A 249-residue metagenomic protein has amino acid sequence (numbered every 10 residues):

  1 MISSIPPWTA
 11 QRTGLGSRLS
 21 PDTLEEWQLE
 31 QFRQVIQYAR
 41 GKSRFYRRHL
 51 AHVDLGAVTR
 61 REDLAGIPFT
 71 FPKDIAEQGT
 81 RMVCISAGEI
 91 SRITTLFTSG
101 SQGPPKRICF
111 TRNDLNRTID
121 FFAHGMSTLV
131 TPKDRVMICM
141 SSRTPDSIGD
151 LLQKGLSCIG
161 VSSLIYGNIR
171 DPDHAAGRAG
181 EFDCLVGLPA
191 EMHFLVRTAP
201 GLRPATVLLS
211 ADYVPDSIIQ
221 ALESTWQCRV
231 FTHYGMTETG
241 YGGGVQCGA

Functional and structural regions predicted by a protein language model:
M1-F97, G103-R117, H124: Nucleotide 5′-phosphate-binding alpha/beta core
I2-E30, Q34-Q37, I159-A249: Active-site glycine/GP-rich loop and adjacent strand/helix microenvironment that borders small-molecule binding pockets
G41, H52, T128, C158 (+1 more regions): Residues at alpha-helix termini
G88-P104, R143-G149, Q153, N168: Short, compositionally biased "basic patch" segments
R112-G125, R135-F194: AMP-binding/adenylate-forming
V130-D134, L202: Short helix-loop-beta connector
